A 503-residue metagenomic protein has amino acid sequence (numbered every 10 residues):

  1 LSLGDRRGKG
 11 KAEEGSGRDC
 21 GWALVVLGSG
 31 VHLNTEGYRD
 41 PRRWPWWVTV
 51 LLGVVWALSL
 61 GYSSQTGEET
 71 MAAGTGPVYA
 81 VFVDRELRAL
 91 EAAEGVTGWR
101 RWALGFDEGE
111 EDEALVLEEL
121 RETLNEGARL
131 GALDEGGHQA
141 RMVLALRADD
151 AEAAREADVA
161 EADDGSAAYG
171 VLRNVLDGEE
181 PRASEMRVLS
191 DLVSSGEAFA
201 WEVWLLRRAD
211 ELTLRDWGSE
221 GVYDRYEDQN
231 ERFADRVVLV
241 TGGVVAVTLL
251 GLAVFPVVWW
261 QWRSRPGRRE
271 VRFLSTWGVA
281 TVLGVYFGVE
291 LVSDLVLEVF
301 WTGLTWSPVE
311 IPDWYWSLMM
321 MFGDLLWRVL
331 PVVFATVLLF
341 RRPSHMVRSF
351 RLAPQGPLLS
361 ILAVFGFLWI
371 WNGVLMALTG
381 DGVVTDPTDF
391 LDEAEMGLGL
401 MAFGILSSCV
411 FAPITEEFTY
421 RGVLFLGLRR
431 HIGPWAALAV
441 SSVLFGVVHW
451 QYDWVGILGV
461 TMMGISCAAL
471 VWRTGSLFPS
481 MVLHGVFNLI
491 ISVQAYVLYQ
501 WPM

Functional and structural regions predicted by a protein language model:
L3: Iron-sulfur (Fe-S) cluster-binding modules
R6-G8, S29: Intrinsic disorder/low-complexity segments in short proteins, especially the signal peptide and propeptide regions
G8-G17: Short, charge-rich patches within N-terminal targeting peptides
R18-R341, W501-M503: N-terminal, membrane-interfacial amphipathic/helix-forming hydrophobic leader that caps and precedes the first
G30-G74, V81-E86, L90-L117, F367-G373 (+1 more regions): Transmembrane helix-loop-helix hairpins at the membrane interface of multi-pass integral membrane proteins
A72, L295-L325, T336-F411, A495 (+1 more regions): Juxtamembrane helix-loop-helix connectors linking adjacent transmembrane helices in multi-pass membrane enzymes
L252-V258, L330-S344, V410-R430: Transmembrane alpha-helical segments in integral membrane proteins
V271-T276, R348-Q355, L428-H431: Alpha-helical transmembrane segments with an aromatic anchor "belt"
